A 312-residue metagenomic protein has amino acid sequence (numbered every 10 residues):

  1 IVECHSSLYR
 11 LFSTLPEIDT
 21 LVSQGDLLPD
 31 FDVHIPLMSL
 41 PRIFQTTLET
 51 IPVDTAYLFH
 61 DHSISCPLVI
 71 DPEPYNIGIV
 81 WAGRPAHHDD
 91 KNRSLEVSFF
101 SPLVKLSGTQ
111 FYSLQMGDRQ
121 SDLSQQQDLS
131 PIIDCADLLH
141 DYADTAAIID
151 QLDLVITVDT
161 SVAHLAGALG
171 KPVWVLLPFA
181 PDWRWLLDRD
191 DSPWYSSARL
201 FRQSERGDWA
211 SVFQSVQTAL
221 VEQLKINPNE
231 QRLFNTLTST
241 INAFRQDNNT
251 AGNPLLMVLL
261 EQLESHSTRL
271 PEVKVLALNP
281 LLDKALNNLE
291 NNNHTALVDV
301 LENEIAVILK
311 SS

Functional and structural regions predicted by a protein language model:
I1-K225: Catalytic machinery of carbohydrate-active enzymes, primarily nucleotide-sugar-dependent glycosyltransferases
K225-S312: C-terminal-biased regions
